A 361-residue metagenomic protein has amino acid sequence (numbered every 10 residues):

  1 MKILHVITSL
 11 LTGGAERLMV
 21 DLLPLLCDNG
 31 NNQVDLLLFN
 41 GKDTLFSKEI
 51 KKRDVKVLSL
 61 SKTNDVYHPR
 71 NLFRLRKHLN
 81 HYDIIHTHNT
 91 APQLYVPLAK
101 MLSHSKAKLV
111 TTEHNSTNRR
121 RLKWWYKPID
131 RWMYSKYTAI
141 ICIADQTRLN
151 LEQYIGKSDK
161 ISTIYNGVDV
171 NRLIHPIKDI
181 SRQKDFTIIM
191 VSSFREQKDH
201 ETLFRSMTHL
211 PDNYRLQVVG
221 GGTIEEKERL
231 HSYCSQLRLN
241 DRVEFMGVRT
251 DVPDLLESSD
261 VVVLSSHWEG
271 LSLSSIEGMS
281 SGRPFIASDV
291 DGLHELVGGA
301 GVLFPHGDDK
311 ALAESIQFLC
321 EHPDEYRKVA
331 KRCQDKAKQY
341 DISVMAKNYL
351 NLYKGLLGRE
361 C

Functional and structural regions predicted by a protein language model:
H5-V66, G222-E225: N-terminal strand-loop element at the rim of the active site of nucleotide-sugar-dependent glycosyltransferases
G13-P24, F186, M190-H209, E228-R229 (+2 more regions): A conserved mid-protein helix/loop that constitutes part of the nucleotide-sugar donor-binding site
N31-D35, H200, F204-E244, E321-D324 (+1 more regions): A conserved nucleotide-sugar
L37, P284-A287: Short hydrophobic beta-strand element within catalytic cores of glycosyltransferases and related nucleotide-activated
N64-V66, L149-Q153, S158-K184, R195: Acidic anion/phosphate-binding donor-loop and adjacent secondary structure in glycosyltransferase catalytic cores
T87-Y95, E113: Short His-centered aromatic/hydrophobic patch
V248, H267: Aromatic "clamp/platform" in nucleotide-sugar-dependent glycosyltransferases that forms part of the donor/acceptor
A287, V302-D309, F318-P323: Conserved acidic donor-binding segment of nucleotide-sugar-dependent glycosyltransferases
